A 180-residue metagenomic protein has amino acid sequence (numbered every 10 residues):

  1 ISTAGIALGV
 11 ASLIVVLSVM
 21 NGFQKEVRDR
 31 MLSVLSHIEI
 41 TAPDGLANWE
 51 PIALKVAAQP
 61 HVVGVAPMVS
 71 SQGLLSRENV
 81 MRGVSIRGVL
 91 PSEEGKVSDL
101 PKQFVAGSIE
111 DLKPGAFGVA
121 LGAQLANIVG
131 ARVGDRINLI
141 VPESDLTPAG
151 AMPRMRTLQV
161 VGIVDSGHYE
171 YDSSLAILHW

Functional and structural regions predicted by a protein language model:
I1-G22, S33: Short, strongly hydrophobic transmembrane alpha-helices
A4-I6, D29-M31, L74-E78: Short secondary-structure boundary/capping segments within folded domains
G5, L35-H37, V62, G83: A common structural microfeature
I6, D44-A47, S70-G73: Short active-site-proximal "capping" loops at secondary-structure junctions
A11, V15, D44, L175: Catalytic cores of large soluble enzymes that bind and process phosphate-bearing ligands
N21-E26, H179-W180: Short amphipathic beta-strand starts and helix->beta connectors
Q24-L54: Membrane-interface junction motifs in transport/secretion proteins
L54-W180: A structural signal for hydrophobic secondary-structure junctions, strongest on transmembrane helix-loop-helix units
